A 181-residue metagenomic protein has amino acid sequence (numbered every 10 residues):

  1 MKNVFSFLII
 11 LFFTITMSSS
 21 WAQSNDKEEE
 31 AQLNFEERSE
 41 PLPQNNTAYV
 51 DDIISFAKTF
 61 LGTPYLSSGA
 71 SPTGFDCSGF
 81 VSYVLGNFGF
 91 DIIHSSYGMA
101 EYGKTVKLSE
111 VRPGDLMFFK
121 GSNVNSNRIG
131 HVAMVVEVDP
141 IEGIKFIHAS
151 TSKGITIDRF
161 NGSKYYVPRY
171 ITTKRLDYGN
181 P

Functional and structural regions predicted by a protein language model:
M1-K27: Bacterial Sec-dependent N-terminal signal peptides
L11, P72, M99, K153 (+1 more regions): Residue-level detector of flexible, active-site-proximal loop/helix-junction positions within diverse enzyme catalytic
W21-L33, E40-N45, I129-P181: Aromatic- and glycine-rich peptidoglycan recognition patches
A31-L66, A70: N-terminal targeting signals for Sec/Tat export/insertion, comprising classic cleavable signal peptides
P43, T63-P113, V124: Catalytic cysteine-centered active-site loop
